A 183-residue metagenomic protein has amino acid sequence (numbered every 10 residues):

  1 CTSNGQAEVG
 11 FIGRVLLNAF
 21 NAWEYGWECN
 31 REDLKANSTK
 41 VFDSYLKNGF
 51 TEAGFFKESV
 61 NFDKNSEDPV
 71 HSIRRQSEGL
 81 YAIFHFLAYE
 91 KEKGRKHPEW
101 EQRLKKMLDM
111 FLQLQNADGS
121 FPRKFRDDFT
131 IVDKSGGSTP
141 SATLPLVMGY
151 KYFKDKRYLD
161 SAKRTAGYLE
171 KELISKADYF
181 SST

Functional and structural regions predicted by a protein language model:
C1-N4, D33-F56, E99-P122, K156-Y179: Long, well-ordered core segments of solenoidal/helical folds
T2-L16, N61-E78, K93, R123-S141 (+1 more regions): Solvent-exposed loop and edge beta-strand segments that line ligand/cofactor-binding and catalytic clefts
T2-R31, A36-K40: Conserved, compact domain cores that house catalytic/ligand-binding motifs in diverse enzymes and effector modules
G5-G13, G26, G49, G54 (+6 more regions): Residue-identity detector for glycine
L16-E32, E78-K96, S141-K156, T183: Well-ordered alpha-helical scaffold segments within catalytic/enzyme domains
E24-W27, F50, A88-E92, N116-S120 (+3 more regions): Short, flexible helix-adjacent loops and helix caps
